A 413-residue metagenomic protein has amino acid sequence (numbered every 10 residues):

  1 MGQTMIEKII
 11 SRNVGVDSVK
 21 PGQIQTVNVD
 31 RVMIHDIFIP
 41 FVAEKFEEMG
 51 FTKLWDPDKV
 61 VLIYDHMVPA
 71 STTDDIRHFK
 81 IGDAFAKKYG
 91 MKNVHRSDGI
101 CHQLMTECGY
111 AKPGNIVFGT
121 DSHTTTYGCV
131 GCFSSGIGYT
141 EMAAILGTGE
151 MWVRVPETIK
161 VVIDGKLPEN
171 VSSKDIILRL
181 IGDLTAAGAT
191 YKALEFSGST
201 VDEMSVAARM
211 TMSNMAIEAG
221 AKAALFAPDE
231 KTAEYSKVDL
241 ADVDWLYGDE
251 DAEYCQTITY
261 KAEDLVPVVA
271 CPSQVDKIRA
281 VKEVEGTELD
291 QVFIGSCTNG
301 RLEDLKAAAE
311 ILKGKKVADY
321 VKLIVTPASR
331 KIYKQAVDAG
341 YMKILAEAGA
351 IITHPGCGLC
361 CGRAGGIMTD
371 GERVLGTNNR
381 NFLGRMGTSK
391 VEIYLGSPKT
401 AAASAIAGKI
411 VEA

Functional and structural regions predicted by a protein language model:
M1-A413: Fe-S-dependent hydro-lyases/dehydratases of central metabolism
